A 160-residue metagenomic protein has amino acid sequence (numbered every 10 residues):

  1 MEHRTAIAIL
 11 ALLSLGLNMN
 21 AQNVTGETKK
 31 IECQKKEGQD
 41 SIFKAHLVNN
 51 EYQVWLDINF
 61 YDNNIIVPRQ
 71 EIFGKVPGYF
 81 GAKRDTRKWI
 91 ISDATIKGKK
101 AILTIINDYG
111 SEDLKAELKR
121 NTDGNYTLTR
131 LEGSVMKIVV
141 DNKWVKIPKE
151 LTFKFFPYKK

Functional and structural regions predicted by a protein language model:
M1-E27: Bacterial Sec-dependent N-terminal signal peptides
E27-K115, N121, V135-K160: Central antiparallel beta-sheet cores of small beta-barrel/beta-sandwich binding domains
T122-Y126: Structural signal for glycine-centered tight turns and loop->strand junctions in beta-sheet-rich domains
L128-E132: Beta-strand/loop-rich accessory regions of lumenal/periplasmic or secreted enzymes, predominantly carbohydrate-active
